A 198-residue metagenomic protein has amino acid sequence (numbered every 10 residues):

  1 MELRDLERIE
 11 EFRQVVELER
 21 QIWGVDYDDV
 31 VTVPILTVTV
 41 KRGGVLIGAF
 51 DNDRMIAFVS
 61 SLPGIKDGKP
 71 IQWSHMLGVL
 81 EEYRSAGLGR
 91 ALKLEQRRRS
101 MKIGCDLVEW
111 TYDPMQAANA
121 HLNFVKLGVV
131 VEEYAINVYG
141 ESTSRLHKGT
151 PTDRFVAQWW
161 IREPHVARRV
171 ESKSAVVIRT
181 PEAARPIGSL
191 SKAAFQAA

Functional and structural regions predicted by a protein language model:
M1-E81, A135: A conserved beta-strand-loop-helix scaffold within acyl/acetyltransferase catalytic domains
P70-E81, S174-S189: Conserved acetyl-CoA binding element of GNAT-fold acetyltransferases
Y83, G87-E95: Conserved acetyl-CoA pyrophosphate-binding loop and the N-cap/start of the following alpha-helix in GNAT-like
S100-D113: Conserved GNAT acetyl-CoA-binding A-motif
T111, H121, G128-R145: Conserved catalytic-core motifs of GNAT/GCN5-like acyltransferases
N137-V170: C-terminal "cap" of GNAT-fold acetyltransferases
I187-A198: A conserved acidic, glycine/proline-rich C-terminal tail/linker
